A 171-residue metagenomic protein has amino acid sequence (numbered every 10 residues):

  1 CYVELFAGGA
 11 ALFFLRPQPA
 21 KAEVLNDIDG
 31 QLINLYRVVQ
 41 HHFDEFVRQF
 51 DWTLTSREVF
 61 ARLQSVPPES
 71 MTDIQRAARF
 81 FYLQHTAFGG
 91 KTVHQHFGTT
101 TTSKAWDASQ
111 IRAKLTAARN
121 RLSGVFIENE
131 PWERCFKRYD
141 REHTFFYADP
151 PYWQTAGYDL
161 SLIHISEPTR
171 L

Functional and structural regions predicted by a protein language model:
C1-S65: SAM cofactor-binding core of SAM-dependent methyltransferases, primarily the Rossmann-like beta-alpha-beta module
E4, D27, P131, D149 (+1 more regions): Acidic active-site catalytic centers that drive phospho-/nucleotidyl reactions and related ester hydrolyses
Q40-Y147, P151-D159: SAM-dependent nucleic-acid methyltransferase catalytic core
I163-T169: Conserved small/polar residues in nucleotide/adenosyl-binding loops
